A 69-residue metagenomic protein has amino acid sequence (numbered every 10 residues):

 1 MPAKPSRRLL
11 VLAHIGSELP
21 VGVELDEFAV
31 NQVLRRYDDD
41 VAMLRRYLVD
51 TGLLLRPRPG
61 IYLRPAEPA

Functional and structural regions predicted by a protein language model:
M1-I15: Short alpha-helical segments that sit at the start of domains
P2-A3, P20-G22: Short acidic, glycine/proline-enriched loop segments that cap or flank alpha-helices
A13-G16, N31, R35: Amphipathic alpha-helical segments within well-ordered protein domains
V21-L34: Short acidic, hydrophobic short linear motifs in intrinsically disordered regions
Y37-Y47: Short amphipathic alpha-helical interaction segments
T51-G60: A short, conserved structural fragment
I61-A69: Short, cationic-aromatic polyanion-contact patches
